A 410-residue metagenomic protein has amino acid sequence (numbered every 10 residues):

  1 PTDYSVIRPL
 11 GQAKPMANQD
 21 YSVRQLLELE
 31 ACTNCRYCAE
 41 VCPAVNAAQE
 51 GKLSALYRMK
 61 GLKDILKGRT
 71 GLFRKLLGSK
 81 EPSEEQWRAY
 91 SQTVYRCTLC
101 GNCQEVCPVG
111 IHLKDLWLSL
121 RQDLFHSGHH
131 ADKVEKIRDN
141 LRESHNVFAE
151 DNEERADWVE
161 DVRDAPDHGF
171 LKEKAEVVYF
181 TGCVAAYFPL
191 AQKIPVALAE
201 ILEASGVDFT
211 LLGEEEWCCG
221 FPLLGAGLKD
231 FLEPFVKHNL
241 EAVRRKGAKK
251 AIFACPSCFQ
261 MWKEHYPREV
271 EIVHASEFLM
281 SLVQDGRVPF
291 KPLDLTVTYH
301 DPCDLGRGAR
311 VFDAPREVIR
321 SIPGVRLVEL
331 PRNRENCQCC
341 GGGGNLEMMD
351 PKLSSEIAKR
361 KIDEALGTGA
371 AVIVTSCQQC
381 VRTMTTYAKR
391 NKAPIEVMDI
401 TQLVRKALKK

Functional and structural regions predicted by a protein language model:
D3-R24, R58-R88, D313-G324, N345-M348 (+1 more regions): Short, charged low-complexity linear segments at domain edges
P9-G51: Long, charged N-terminal interaction/targeting segments
D20-L29, M59, K63-A254, F259-Y266: Iron-sulfur-cluster electron-transfer modules
C35-C38, C100-C103, C303, G341-G343: Cysteine-cluster motifs in flexible loop/terminal segments that predominantly coordinate metals
G110, A185-H274, D304-S321, R326-K410: Cofactor-cradling patches in redox/metallo enzymes
P234-H238, F278-D285: Active-site glycine-rich loop that binds ribose-phosphate moieties when present
Y299: Hydrophobic alpha-helical positions that pack around
